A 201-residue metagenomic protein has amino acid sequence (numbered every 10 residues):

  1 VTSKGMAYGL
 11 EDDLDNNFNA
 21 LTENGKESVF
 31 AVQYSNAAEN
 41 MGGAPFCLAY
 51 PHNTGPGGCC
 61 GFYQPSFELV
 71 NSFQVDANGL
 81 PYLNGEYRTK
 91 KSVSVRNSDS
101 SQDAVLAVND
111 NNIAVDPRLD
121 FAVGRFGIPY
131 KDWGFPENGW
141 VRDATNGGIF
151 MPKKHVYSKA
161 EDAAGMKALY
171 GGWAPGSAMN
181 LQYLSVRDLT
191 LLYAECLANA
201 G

Functional and structural regions predicted by a protein language model:
V1-R142: An aromatic- and glycine-enriched ligand-binding surface/loop that stacks and positions planar moieties
V105-G201: C-terminal substrate/ligand-recognition segments
